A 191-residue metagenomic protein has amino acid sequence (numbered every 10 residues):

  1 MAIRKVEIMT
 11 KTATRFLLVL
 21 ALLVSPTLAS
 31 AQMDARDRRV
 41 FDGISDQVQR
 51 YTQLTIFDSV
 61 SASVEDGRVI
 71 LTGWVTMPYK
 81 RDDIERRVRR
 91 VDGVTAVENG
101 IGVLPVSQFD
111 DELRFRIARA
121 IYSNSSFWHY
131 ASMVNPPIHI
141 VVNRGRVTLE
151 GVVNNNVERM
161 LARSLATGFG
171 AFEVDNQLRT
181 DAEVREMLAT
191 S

Functional and structural regions predicted by a protein language model:
A2-S191: N-terminal targeting leaders
